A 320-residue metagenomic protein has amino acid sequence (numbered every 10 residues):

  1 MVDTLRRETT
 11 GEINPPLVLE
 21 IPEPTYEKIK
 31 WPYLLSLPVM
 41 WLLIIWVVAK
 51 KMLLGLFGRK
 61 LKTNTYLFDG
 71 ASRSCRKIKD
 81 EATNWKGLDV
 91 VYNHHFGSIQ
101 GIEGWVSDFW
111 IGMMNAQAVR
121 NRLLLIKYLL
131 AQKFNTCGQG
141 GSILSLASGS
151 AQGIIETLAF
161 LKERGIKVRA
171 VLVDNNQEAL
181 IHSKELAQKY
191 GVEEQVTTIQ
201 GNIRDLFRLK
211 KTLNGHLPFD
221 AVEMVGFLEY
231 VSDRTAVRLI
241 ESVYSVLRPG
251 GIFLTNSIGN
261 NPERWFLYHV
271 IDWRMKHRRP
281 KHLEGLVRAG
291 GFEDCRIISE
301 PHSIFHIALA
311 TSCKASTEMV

Functional and structural regions predicted by a protein language model:
L54-C137: Conserved Class I S-adenosyl-L-methionine-dependent methyltransferase catalytic core
S150-G165: Conserved SAM-binding loop of SAM-dependent methyltransferases across substrates and taxa, primarily the Class I
N176-E178: Conserved SAM/SAH-binding beta-strand->alpha-helix loop
G226, I258-R274: Short, glycine-/aromatic-enriched active-site segment of Class I SAM-dependent methyltransferases
Y230-S242: A short, conserved alpha-helix within the catalytic core of class I
G250-I258: Conserved beta-strand signature within the Rossmann-like core of class I S-adenosyl-L-methionine
R274-G291: Short alpha-helix
G290-V320: Core SAM-dependent methyltransferase catalytic element
